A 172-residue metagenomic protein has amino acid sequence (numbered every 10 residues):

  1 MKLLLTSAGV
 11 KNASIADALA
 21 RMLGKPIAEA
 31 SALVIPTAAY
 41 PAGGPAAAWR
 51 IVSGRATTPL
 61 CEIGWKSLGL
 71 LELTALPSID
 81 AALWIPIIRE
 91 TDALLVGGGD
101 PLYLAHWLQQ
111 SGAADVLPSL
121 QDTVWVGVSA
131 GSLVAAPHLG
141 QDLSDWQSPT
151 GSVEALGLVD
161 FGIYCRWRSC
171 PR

Functional and structural regions predicted by a protein language model:
M1-L102: Extended, subdomain-level signal for the structured scaffold at the beginning of enzyme domains
V96-G97, Y103-S169: Class I SAM-dependent methyltransferase SAM-binding "motif I" and its flanking Rossmann-like core
